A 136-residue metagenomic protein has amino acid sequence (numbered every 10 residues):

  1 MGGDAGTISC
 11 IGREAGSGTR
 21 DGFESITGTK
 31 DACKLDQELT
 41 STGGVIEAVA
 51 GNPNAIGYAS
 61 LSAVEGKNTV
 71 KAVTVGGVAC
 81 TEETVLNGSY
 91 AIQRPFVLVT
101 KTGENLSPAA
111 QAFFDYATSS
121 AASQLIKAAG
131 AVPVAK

Functional and structural regions predicted by a protein language model:
M1-K136: Exported/periplasmic ABC-transporter solute-binding proteins
